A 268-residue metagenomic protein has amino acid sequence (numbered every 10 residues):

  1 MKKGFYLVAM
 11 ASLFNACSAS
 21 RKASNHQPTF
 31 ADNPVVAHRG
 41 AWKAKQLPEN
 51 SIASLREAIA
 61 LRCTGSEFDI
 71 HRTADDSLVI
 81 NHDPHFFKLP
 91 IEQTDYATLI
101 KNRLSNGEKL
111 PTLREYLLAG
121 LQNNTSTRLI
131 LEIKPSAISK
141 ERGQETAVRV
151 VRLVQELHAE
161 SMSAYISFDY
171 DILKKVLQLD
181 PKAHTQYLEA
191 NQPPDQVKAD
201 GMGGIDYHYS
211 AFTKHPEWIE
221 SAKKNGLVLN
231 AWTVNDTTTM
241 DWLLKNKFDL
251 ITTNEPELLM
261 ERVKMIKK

Functional and structural regions predicted by a protein language model:
G4-L13: Sec-dependent N-terminal signal peptides
C17-K268: Phosphate-group recognition and catalysis centered on beta-loop-alpha active-site segments
